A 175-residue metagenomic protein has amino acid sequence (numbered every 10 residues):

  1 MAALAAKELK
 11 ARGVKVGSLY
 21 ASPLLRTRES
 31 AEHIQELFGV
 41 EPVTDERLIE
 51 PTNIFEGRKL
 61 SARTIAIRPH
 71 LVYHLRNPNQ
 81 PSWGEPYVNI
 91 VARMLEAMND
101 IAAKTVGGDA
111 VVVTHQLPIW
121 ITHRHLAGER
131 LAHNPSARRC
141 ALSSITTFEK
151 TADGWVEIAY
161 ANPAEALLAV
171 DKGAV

Functional and structural regions predicted by a protein language model:
M1-E41: Active-site-proximal alpha-helix that buttresses catalytic centers in soluble enzyme cores
E8, H33, L37, D100 (+2 more regions): Active-site catalytic microenvironments for nucleophilic, acid-base chemistry
R12-K15, I101-G108: Glycine-rich phosphate-binding loop signature in dinucleotide/nucleotide-binding domains
A21-S22, A92, V113-T114: Short beta-strand scaffold positions
R26-R28, P51, P118-W120: Short, active-site-adjacent cap segments at secondary-structure transitions
V40-T44, E50-A62, G108, R124-V175: Acidic, low-complexity terminal tails and accessory targeting/binding regions of phosphate-metabolizing enzymes
R68-N89: Short glycine/proline- and acidic residue-enriched helix-loop micro-motifs that form flexible lids or anion-recognition
G108-Q116: Generic beta-sheet signal
